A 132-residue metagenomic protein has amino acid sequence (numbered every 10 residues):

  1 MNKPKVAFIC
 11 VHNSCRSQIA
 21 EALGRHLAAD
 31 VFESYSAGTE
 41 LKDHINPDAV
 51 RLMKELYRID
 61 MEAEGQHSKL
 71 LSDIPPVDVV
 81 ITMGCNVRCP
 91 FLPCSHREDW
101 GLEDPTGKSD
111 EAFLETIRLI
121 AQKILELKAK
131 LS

Functional and structural regions predicted by a protein language model:
N2-S132: Short polar/charged helix/loop
